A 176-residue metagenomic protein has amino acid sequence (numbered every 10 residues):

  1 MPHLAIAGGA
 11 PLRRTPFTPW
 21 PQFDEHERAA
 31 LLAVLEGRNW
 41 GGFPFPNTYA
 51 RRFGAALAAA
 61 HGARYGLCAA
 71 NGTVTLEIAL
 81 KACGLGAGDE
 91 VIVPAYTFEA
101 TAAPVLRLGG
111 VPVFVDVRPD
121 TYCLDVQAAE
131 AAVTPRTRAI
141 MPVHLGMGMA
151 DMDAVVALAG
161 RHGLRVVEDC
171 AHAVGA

Functional and structural regions predicted by a protein language model:
M1, E25-A29, A33-E36, R51-A59 (+2 more regions): Replace "anionic and nucleotidyl ligands
M1-F43: N-terminal "arm"/small-domain region of PLP-dependent enzymes with the aminotransferase-like
T15, H26, R52, V74 (+2 more regions): Short, conserved clusters of charged catalytic residues that mark active-site and nucleotide-handling motifs
P19, F45, Y49, D151 (+1 more regions): Conserved acidic
W20-F23, G41-F45, F114, T121 (+1 more regions): Pocket-edge positions in alpha/beta enzyme catalytic cores
N39-E90, P104-R107, V113-D116: Phosphate-binding glycine-rich loop
K81, L85-G175: PLP-dependent aminotransferase-like
